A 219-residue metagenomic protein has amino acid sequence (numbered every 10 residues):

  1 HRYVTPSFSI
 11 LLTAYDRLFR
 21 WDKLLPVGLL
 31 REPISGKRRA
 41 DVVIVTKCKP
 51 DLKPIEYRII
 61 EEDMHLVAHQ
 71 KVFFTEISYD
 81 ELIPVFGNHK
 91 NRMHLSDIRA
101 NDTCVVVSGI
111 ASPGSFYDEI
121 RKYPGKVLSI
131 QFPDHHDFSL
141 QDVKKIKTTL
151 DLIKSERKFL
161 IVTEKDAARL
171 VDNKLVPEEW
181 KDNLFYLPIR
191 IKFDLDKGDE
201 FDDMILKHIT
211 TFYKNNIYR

Functional and structural regions predicted by a protein language model:
H1-Q70, F74: Phosphate/Mg2+-binding loops and adjacent switch elements in nucleotide/diphosphate-handling enzyme cores
Y3-P6, I34-R39, H65-A68, S96-A100 (+2 more regions): Short, conserved loop/helix-junction motifs that constitute active-site signature segments in enzyme catalytic cores
A40, T75, G109, L160: Residue-level signal for inorganic ion chemistry
V72-L82: Beta-strand-loop-alpha "switch" segments that mediate conformational coupling across diverse proteins
D80, P133-D137, E179-T211: Short, flexible loop segments at boundaries between secondary-structure elements
D80-M93: Acidic anion/phosphate-binding donor-loop and adjacent secondary structure in glycosyltransferase catalytic cores
G87, D97-V143, K207, T211 (+1 more regions): Redox- and metal-dependent alpha/beta enzyme cores, enriched for Fe-S-associated oxidoreductases and cofactor-handling
P113-S155, F159-L175, I189: A C-terminal functional module that forms or caps the active site or interfaces directly with catalytic machinery
